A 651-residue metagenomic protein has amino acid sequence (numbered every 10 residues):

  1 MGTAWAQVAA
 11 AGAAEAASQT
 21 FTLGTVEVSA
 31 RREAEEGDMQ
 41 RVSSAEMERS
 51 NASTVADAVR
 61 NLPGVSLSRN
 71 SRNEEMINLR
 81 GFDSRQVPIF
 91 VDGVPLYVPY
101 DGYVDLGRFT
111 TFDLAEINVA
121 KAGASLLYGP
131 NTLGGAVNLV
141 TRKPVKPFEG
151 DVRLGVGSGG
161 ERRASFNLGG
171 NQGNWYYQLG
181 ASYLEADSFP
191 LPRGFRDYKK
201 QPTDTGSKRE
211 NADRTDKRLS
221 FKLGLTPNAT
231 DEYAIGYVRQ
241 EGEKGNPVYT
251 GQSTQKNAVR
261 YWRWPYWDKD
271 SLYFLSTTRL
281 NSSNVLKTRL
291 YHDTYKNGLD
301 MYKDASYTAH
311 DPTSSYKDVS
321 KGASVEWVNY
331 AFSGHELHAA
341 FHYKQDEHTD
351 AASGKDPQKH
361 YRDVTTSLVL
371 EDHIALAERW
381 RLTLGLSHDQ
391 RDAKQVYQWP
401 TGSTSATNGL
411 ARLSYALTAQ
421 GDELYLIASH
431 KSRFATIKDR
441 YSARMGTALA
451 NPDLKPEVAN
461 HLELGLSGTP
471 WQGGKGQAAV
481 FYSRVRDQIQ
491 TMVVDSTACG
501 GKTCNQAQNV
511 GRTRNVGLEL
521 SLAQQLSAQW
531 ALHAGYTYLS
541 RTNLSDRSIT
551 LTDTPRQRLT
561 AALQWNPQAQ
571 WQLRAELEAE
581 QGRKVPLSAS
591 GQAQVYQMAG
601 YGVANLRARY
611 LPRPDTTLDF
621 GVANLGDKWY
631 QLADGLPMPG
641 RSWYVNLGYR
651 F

Functional and structural regions predicted by a protein language model:
V8-E48, S84: Short, acidic, small-residue-rich periplasmic hinge/interaction motif at the N-terminus of Gram-negative outer-membrane
V55-A58, E75-N78, F90, D105-T110 (+4 more regions): N-terminal periplasmic accessory domains that precede and gate Gram-negative outer-membrane beta-barrel machines
L67, V94-K121: Short acidic/polar hinge/loop motifs at secondary-structure boundaries that mediate gating or recognition
N138, V145-P147, G155, G169-P265: Periplasmic-side early beta-strands and strand-to-turn transitions of outer-membrane beta-barrels
A186, A212-R214, T230-L286, T294-S320 (+1 more regions): Flexible loop and strand-edge segments within Gram-negative outer membrane beta-barrel domains
E241-E243, T250-Q252, K296, Q390-Y397 (+5 more regions): Surface-exposed extracellular loop regions of Gram-negative outer-membrane beta-barrel proteins, predominantly
S314-W327, T365-E371, N451-K455, H461 (+3 more regions): Outer membrane beta-barrel strand-and-loop segments of large Gram-negative receptors, especially TonB-dependent
A375-T383, F481-R484, K502, Q506-A589 (+4 more regions): Gram-negative outer-membrane beta-barrel transporters
